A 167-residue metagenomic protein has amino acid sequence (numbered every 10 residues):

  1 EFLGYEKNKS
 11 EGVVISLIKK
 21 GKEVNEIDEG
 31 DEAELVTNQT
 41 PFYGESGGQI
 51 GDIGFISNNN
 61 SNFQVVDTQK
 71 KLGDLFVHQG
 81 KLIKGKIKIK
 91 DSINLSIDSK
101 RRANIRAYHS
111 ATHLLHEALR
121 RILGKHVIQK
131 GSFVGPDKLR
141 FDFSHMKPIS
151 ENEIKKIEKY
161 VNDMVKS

Functional and structural regions predicted by a protein language model:
E1-S167: A glycine- and charged-residue-rich anion-binding loop/surface
